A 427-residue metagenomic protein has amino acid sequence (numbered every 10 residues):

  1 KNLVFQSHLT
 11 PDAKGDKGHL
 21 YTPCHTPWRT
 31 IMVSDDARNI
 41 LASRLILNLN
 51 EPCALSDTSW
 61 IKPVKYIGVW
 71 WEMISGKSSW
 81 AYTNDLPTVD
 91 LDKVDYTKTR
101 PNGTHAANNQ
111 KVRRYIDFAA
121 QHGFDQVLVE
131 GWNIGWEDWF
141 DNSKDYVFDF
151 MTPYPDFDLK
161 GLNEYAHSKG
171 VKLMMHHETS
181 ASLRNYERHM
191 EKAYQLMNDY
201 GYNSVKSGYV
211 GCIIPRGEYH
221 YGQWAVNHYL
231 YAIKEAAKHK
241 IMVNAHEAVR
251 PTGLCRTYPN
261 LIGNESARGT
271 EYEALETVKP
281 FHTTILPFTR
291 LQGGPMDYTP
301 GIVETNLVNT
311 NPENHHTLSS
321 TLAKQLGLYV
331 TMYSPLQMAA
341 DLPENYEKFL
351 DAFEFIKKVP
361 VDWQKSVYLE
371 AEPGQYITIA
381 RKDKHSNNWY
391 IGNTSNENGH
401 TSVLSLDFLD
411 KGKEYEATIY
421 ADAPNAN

Functional and structural regions predicted by a protein language model:
K1-S56, A426-N427: N-terminal accessory beta-strand-rich subdomains and adjacent acidic, glycine-rich linkers that precede catalytic cores
L3-Q6, A13-G15, H19, F353-D383 (+1 more regions): Edge strands and adjacent loops of beta-rich recognition modules
W70-K111, H176-H189: Active-site mouth loops of central-metabolism enzymes
N109-W132, L196-S204: Catalytic domains of carbohydrate-active enzymes, especially glycoside hydrolases
E130-T321: Aromatic- and carboxylate-enriched substrate-binding clefts and catalytic-loop regions of carbohydrate-active enzymes
A323-E372: Catalytic cores of secreted or luminal carbohydrate-active enzymes
P373-K411: Carbohydrate-binding surface patches
F408-P424: Solvent-exposed beta-hairpin/edge-strand motifs
